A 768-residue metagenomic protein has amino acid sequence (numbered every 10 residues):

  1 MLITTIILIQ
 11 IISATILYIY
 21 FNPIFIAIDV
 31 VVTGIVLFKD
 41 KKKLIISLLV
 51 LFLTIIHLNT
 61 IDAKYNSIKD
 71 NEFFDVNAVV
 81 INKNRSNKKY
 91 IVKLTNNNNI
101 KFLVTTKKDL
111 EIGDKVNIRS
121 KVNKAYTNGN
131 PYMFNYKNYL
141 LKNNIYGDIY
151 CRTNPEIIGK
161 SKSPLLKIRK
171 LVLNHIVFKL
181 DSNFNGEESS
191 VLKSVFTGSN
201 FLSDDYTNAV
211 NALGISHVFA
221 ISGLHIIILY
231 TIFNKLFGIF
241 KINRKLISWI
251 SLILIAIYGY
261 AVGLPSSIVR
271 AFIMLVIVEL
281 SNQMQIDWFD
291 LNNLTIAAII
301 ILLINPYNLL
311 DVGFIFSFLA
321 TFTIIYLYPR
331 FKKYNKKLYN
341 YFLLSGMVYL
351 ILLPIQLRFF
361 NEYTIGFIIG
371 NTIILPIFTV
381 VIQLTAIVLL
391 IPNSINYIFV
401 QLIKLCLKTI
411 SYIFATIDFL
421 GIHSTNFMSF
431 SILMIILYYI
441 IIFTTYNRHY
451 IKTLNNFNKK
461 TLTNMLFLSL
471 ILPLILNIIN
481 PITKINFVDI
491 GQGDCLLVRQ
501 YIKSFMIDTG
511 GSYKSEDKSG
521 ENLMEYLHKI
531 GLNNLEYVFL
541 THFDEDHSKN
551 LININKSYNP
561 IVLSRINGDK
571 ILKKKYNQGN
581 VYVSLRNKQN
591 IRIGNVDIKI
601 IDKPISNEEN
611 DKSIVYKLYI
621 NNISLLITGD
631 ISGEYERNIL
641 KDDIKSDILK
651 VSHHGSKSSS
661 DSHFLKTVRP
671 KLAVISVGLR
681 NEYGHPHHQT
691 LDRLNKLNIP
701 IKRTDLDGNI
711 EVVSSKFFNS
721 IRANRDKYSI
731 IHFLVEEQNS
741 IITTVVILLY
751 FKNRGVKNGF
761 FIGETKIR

Functional and structural regions predicted by a protein language model:
M1-L17, I277, S281, I373 (+2 more regions): Hydrophobic alpha-helical segments
M1-S67, P164-L165, V172, R270 (+5 more regions): N-terminal leader/targeting segments
L17-I19, D62, Q356-E362, D418-G421: Juxtamembrane "helix-exit" motif on the non-cytosolic side of transmembrane helices
I24, D29-G34, F38, K42-L48 (+9 more regions): Hydrophobic alpha-helical transmembrane segments in multi-pass membrane proteins
L53-H217, E521-H528, N534, N580 (+4 more regions): Membrane-interface helix/helix-cap signal primarily in integral membrane proteins
A78, L165-L166, G313, L352 (+1 more regions): Residue-level signal for inorganic ion chemistry
T105-R119, Y126, Y132, Y139 (+4 more regions): Non-globular, low-confidence helical/coil segments that flank catalytic cores
N144-M274, E279, L350, Y537 (+3 more regions): Aromatic-rich juxtamembrane segments at the membrane interface
